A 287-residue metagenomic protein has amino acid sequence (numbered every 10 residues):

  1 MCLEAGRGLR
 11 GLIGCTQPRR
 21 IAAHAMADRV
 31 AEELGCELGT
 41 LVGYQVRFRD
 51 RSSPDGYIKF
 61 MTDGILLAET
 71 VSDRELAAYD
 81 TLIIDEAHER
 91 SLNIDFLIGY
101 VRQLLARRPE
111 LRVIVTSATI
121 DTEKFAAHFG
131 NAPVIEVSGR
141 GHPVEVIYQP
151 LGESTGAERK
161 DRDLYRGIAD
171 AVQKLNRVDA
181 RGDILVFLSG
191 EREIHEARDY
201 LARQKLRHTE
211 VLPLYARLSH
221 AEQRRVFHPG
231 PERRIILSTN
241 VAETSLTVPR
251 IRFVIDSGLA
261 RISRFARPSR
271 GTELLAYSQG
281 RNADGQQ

Functional and structural regions predicted by a protein language model:
M1-Q287: P-loop NTPase motor module signature
